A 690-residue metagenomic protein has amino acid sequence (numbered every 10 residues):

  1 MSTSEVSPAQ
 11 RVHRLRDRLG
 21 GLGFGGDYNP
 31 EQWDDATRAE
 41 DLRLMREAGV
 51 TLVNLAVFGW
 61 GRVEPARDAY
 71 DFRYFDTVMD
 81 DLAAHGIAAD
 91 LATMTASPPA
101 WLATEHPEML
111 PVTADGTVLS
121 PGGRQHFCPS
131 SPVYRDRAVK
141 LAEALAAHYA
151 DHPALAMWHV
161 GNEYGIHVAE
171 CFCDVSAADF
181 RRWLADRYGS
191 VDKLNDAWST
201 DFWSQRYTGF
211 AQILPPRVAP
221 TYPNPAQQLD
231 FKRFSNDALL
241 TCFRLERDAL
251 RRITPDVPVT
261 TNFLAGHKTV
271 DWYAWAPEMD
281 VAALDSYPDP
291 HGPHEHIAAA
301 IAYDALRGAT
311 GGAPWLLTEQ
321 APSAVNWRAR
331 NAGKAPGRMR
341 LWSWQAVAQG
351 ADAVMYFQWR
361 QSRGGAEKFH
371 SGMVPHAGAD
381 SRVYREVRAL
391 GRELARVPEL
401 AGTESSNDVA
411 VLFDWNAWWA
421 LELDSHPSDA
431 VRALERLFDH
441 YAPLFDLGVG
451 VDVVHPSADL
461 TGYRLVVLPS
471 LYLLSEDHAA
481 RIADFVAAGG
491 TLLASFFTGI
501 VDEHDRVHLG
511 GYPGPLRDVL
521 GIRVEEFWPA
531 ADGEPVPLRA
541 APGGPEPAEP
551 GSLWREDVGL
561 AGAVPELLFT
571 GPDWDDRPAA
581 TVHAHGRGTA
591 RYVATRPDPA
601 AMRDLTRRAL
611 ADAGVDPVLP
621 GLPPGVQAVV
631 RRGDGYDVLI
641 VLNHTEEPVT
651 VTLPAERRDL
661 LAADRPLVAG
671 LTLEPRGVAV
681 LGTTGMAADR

Functional and structural regions predicted by a protein language model:
M1-N54, P65, D80-D81, A88 (+1 more regions): N-terminal carbohydrate-binding accessory modules
G20-L22, G49-T51, A83-A89, D151-A156 (+6 more regions): Short, well-ordered coil/turn segments that N-cap beta-strands
G23-W33, A56-R73, S120-V139, Y164-V168 (+6 more regions): The substrate-binding groove and active-site-proximal loops of carbohydrate-active enzymes, especially glycoside
G26, M45, V53, L82 (+7 more regions): Conserved, mostly hydrophobic/aromatic
W33-E47, A138-A144, L264-W275, A335-S343: Short, acidic/polar
E40-R46, N54-V118, E246-I253: Aromatic-lined substrate-binding rim segments of carbohydrate-active enzymes
G116-V281, D285-A299: Polysaccharide-binding and catalytic clefts of secreted carbohydrate-active enzymes
F210-I213, A265, A276, Y287-R690: Carbohydrate-binding surfaces of carbohydrate-active enzymes
